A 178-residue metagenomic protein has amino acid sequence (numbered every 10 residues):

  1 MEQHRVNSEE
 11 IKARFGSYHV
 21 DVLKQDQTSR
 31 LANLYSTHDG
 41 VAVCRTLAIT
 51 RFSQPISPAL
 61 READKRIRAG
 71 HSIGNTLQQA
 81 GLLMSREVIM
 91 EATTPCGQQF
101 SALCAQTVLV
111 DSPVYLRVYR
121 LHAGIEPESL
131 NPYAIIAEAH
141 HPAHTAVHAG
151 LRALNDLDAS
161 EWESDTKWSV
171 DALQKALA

Functional and structural regions predicted by a protein language model:
M1-A178: Composition-driven recognition of glycine/serine/threonine/acidic- and proline-rich low-complexity segments and repeats
